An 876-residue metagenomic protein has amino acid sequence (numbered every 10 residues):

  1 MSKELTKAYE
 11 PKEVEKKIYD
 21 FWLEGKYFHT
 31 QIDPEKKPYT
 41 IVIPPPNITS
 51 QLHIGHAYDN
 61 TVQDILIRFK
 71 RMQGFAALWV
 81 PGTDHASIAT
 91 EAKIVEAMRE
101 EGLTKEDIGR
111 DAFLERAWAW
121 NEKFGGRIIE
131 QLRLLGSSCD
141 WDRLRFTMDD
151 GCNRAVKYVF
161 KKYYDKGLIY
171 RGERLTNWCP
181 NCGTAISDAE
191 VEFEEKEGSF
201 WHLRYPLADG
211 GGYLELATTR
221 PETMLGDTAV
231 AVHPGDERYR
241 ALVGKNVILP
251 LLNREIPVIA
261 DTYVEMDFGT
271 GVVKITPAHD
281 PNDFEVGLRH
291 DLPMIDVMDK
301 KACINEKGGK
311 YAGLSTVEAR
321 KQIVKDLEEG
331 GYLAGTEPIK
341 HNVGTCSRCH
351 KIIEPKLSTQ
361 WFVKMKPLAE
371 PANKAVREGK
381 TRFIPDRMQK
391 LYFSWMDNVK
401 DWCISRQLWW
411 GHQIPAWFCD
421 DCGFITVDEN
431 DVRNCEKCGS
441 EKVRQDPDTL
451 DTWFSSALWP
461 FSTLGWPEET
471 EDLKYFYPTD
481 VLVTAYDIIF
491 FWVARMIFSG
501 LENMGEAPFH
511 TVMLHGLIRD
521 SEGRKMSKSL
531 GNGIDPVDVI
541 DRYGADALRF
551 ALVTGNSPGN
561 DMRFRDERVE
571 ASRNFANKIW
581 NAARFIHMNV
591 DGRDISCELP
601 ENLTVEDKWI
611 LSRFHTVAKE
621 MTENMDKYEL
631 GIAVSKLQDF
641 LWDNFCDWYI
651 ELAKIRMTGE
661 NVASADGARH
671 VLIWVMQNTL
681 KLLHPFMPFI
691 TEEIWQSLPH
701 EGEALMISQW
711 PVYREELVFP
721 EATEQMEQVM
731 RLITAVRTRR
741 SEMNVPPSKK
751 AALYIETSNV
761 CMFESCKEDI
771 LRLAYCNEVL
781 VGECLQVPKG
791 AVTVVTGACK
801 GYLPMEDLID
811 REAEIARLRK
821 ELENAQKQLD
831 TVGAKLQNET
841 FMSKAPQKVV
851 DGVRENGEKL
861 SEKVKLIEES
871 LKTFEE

Functional and structural regions predicted by a protein language model:
M1-I54, A77, A334, S347 (+1 more regions): Non-catalytic terminal extensions that flank enzyme cores
K3, A8, K17, F21-G25 (+11 more regions): Residue patterns forming the tRNA-binding/recognition surfaces of aminoacyl-tRNA synthetases and related DALR
Q31-I94, V156, L216-T218, T223 (+6 more regions): N-terminal catalytic cores of NTP/NDP-binding nucleotidyl/phosphoryl-transfer enzymes
P34-K36, P44-P45, L78-E91, L144-C152 (+4 more regions): Short, solvent-exposed turn/loop segments enriched in Gly/Ser/Thr/Pro and often Arg
Q63, A76, G211, P221-K301 (+4 more regions): Catalytic alpha/beta core of large soluble enzyme barrels
H202, S394-F454, L458, E502-A545 (+1 more regions): Feature 926 captures the class I aminoacyl-tRNA synthetase adenylation module centered on the KMSKS loop
L216-V232, E354, D451-P460, I488 (+1 more regions): Conserved phosphate/anionic-ligand binding catalytic regions in large, soluble enzymes, centered on
